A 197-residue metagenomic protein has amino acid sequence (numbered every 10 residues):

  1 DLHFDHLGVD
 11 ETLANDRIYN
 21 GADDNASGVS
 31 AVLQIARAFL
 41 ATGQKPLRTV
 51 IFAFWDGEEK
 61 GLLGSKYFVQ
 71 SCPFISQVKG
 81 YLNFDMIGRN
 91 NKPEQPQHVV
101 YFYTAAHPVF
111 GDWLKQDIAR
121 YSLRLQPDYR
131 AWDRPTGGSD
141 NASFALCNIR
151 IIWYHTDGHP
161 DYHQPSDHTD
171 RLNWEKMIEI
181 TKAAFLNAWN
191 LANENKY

Functional and structural regions predicted by a protein language model:
D1-A53, P73: Catalytic-core environment of secreted peptidases
H6-T12, R89-E94, P160-Q164: Short acidic/His/Gly/Ser-rich catalytic and metal-binding motifs that mark active-site loops of diverse hydrolases
L13-N25, F54, P96-A105, D128-R130 (+2 more regions): Second-shell loop/turn segments in exported
A22-S30, Q44, E59-L63, T104-V109 (+2 more regions): Soluble non-cytosolic domains of exported or imported proteins
V29, L33-A36, L47, L62-V69 (+5 more regions): Extracytoplasmic/secreted envelope proteins and their assembly/folding machinery, especially bacterial periplasmic
Q34-Q44, Q70-F74, K115-L123, L146 (+1 more regions): Sec-exported extracytoplasmic/periplasmic mature domains
R37, A41, G158-Y197: His/Asp/Glu-rich mid-to-C-terminal helical/loop segments that flank catalytic regions of hydrolases
W55-T156: Metal-dependent peptidase/peptidase-like ectodomains
